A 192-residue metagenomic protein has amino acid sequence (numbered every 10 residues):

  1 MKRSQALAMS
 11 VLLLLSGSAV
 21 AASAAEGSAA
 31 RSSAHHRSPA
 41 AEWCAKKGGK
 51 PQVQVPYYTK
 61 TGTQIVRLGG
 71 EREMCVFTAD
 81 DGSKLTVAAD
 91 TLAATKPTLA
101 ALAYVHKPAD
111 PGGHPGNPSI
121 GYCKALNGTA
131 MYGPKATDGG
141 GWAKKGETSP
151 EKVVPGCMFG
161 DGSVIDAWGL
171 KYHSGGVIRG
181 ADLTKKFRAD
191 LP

Functional and structural regions predicted by a protein language model:
M1-A8, G116: Bacterial N-terminal signal peptides that target proteins for export
A8-G17: Bacterial N-terminal signal peptides
A21-P192: Mitochondrial intermembrane space
